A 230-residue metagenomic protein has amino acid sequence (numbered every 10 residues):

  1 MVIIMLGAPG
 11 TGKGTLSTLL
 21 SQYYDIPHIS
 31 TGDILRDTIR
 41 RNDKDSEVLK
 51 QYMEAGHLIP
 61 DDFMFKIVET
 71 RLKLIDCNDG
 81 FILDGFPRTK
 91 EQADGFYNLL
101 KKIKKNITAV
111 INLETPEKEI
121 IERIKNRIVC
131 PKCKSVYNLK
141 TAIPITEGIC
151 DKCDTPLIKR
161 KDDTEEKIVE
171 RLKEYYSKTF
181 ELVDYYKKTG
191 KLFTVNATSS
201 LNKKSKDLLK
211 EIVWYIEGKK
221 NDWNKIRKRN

Functional and structural regions predicted by a protein language model:
M1-N230: Glycine-rich phosphate-binding loop of ATP-dependent small-molecule kinases
